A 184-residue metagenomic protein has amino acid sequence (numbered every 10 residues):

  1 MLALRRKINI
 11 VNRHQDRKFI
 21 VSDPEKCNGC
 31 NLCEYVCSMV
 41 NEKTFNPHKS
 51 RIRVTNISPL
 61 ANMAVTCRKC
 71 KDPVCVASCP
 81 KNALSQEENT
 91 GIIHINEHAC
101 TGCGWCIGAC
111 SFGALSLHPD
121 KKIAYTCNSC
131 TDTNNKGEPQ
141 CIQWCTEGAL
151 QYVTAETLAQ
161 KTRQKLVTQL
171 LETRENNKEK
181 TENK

Functional and structural regions predicted by a protein language model:
L2-R17, K49, S58-K69, P73-V76 (+1 more regions): Flanking helices and flexible, charged tails adjoining ferredoxin-like Fe-S electron-transfer domains in multi-subunit
R6-K26, V36-K43, P47-R53, I57: N-terminal cysteine/histidine-rich coordination modules
P24, K81, E97: Aromatic-flanked redox-active Cys/Sec active sites in thiol-based oxidoreductases, especially the WC-centered
T44, S85-Q86, S116, Q151: Short beta-strand(s) of the beta-wing in winged-helix/HTH DNA-binding folds
K71-A83, E87-I92: Ordered, amphipathic secondary-structure segments that act as subunit-interaction surfaces in large macromolecular
